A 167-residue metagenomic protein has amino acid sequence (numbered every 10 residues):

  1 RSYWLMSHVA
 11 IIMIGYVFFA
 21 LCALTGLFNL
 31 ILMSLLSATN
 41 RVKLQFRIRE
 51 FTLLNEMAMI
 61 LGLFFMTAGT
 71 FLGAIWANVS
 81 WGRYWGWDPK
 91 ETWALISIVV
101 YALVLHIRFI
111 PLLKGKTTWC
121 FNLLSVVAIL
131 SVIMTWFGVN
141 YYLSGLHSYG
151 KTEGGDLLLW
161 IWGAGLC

Functional and structural regions predicted by a protein language model:
W4-S34, E50-S80, P89-L146, E153-C167: Hydrophobic cores of alpha-helical transmembrane segments in multi-pass integral membrane proteins
I31-F46: Conserved, charged catalytic cores of large soluble enzymes
Y84-G86: A beta-strand-loop signature enriched in Asp, Gly, Thr, and Trp that corresponds to the sialidase/neuraminidase Asp-box
